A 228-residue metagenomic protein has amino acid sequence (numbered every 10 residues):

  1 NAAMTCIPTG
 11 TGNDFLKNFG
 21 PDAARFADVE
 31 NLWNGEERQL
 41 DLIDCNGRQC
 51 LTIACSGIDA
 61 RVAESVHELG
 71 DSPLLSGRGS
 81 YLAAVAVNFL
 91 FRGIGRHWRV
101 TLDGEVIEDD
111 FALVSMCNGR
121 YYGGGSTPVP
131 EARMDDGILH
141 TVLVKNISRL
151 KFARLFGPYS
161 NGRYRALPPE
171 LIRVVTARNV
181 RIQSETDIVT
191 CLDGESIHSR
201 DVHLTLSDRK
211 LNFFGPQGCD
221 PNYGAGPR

Functional and structural regions predicted by a protein language model:
N1-A112: Catalytic core of DAGKc-family lipid kinases
N18, C45, M116, V142-V144 (+1 more regions): Short beta-strand-to-turn element immediately C-terminal to the catalytic PLP-Schiff-base lysine in fold type I
C55, D59, S115-V129, S196: Glycine-rich phosphate/pyrophosphate-binding beta-alpha loops
D59-V62, E108-D110, Y122-G125, R149-A153: Short acidic/glycine-rich loop or secondary-structure boundary segments that cap or lie
G70-S80, P130-K151: Gly/Ser/Thr-rich active-site loops/lids in small-molecule metabolic enzymes that frequently grip phosphoryl groups
L102-E108, R133, L143-R228: ATP/nucleoside-binding phosphotransfer catalytic cores, i.e., glycine-rich phosphate-binding loops
